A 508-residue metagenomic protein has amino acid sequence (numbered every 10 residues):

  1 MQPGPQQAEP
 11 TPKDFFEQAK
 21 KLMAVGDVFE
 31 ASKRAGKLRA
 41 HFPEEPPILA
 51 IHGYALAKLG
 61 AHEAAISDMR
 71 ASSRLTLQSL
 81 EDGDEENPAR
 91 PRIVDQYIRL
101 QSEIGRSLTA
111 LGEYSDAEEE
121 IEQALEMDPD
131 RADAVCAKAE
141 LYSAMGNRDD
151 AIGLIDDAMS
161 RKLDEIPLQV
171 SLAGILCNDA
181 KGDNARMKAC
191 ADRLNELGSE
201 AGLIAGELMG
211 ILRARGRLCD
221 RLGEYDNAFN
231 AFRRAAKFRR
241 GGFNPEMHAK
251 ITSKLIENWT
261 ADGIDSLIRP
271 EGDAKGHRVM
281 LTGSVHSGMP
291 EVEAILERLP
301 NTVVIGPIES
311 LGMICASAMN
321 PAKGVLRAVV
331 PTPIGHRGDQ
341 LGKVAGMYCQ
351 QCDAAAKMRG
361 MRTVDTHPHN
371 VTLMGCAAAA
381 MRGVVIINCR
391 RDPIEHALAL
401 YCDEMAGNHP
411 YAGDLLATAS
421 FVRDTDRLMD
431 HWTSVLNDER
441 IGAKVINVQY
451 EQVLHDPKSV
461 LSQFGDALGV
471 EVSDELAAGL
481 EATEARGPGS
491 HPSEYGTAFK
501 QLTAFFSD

Functional and structural regions predicted by a protein language model:
V25, L59, L111, M145 (+2 more regions): Structural motif corresponding to the intra-repeat A-B loop/turn of tetratricopeptide repeats
A31, A65, A117, A151 (+2 more regions): Single-residue signature of alpha-solenoid repeat helices
N184, K188-L203, L212-P270, C349 (+3 more regions): PAPS-dependent sulfotransferases, especially Golgi type II membrane carbohydrate sulfotransferases
E271-A379: Phosphate-binding active sites in nucleotide-utilizing proteins
A377-Y401: Conserved phosphate-donor/acceptor-positioning beta-strand/loop module used by diverse small-molecule
